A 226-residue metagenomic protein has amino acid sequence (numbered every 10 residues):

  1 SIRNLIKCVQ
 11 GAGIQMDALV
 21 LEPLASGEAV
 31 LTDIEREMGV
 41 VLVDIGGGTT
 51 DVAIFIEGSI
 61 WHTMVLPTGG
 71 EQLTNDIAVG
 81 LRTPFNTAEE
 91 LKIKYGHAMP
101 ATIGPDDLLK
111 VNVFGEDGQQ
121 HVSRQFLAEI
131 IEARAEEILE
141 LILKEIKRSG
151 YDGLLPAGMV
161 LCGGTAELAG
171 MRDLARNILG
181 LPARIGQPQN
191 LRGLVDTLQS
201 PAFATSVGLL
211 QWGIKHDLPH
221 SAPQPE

Functional and structural regions predicted by a protein language model:
S1-L42, S59, G70, L81-A128 (+5 more regions): Nucleotide/phosphate-binding catalytic cleft detector across ATP-hydrolyzing and phosphate-transferring enzymes
V9, D44, I77, I142 (+2 more regions): Residue-level signature of catalytic and energy-coupling elements of molecular machines, predominantly ATP/GTP-dependent
M38-G80: Glycine-rich phosphate-binding loop of actin/hexokinase-like ATP-binding domains
I45-T49, A53, R176-P188: Acidic-glycine-rich active-site phosphate/pyrophosphate-binding loop
N75, Q125, E129, A133-E140 (+6 more regions): Feature representing long, continuous alpha-helical segments
H97-M99, L154-I178: Glycine-rich phosphate-binding loops at beta-strand->alpha-helix junctions
L139, L143-G158: Phosphate/pyrophosphate-binding loops at sites that engage ATP/ADP/AMP, CoA/4′-phosphopantetheine, polyphosphate
L155, P188-Q189: Extended, low-charge hydrophobic alpha-helical regions
